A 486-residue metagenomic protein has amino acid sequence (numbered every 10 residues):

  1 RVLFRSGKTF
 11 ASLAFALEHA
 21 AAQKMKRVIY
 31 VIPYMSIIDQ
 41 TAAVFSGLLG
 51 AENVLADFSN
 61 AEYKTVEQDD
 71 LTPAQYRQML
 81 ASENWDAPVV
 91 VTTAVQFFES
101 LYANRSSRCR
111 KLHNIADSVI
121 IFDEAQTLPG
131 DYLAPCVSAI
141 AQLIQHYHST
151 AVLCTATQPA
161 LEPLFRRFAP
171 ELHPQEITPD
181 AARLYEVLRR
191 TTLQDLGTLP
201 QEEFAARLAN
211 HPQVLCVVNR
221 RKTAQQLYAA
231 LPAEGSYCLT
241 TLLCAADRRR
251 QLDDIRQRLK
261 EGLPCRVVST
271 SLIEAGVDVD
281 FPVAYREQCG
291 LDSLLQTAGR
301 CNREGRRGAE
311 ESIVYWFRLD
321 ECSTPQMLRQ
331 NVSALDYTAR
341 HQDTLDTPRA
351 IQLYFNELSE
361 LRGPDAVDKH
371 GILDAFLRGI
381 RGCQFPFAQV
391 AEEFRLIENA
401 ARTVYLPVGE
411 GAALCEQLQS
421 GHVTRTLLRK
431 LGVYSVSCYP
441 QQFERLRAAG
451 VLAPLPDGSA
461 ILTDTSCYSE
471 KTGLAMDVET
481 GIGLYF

Functional and structural regions predicted by a protein language model:
V2-L3: Short, small-residue-biased leader/transition segments that mark boundaries at the very start of proteins
M25-L49, A56-A61, A160: Conserved Walker A/P-loop ATP-binding site and its immediately adjacent core in helicase/helicase-like ATPase domains
R27-I38, R207-P232: Conserved strand-helix element at the start of the C-terminal RecA-like helicase core
G50-Y102: Inter-Walker segment of RecA-like/P-loop motor cores
L55-L71, N219-K222, S236-D253, V268-E274: Conserved helicase motor
V95-F98, R108-L143: SF2 helicase catalytic motif II
I144, E203-A209, V217, K222 (+7 more regions): C-terminal helicase lobe and adjacent C-terminal extensions/tails of nucleic-acid helicase motors
A156-A209: Interdomain hinge/linker at the junction between the two RecA-like core domains of SF2 helicases
